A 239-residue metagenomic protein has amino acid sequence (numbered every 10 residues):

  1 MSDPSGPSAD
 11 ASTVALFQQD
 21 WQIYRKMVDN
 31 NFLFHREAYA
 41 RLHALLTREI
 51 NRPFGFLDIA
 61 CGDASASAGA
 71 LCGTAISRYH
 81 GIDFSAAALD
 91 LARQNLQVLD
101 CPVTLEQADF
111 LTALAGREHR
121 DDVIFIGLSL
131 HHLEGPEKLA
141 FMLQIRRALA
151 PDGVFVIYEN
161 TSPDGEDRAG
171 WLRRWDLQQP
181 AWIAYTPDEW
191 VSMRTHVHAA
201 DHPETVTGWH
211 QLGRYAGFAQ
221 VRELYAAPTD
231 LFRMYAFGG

Functional and structural regions predicted by a protein language model:
S2-E49: Conserved class I S-adenosyl-L-methionine
L57, A64-T112: Class I SAM-dependent methyltransferase SAM/SAH-binding core
T112-E118: Short conserved loop adjoining the S-adenosyl-L-methionine
F125: A conserved beta-strand element that flanks and buttresses the S-adenosyl-L-methionine
L128-S129: Short catalytic micro-motifs in class I SAM-dependent methyltransferases
L139-P151: A short glycine-rich, Lys/Arg-flanked "PGG" loop and its adjoining helix->strand segment in the class I
Y158-R214: C-terminal alpha-helical "lid/dimerization" subdomain adjacent to the S-adenosyl-L-methionine
G217-G239: Core SAM-dependent methyltransferase catalytic element
